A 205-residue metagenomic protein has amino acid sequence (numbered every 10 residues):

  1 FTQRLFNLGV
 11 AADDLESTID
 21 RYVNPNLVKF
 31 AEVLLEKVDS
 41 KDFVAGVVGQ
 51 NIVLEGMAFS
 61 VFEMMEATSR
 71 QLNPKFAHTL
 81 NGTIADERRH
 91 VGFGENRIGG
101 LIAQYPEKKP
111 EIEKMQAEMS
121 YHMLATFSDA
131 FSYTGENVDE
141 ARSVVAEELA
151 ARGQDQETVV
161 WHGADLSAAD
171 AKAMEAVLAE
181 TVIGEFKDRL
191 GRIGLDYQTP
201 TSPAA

Functional and structural regions predicted by a protein language model:
F1-A205: Non-heme di-metal
